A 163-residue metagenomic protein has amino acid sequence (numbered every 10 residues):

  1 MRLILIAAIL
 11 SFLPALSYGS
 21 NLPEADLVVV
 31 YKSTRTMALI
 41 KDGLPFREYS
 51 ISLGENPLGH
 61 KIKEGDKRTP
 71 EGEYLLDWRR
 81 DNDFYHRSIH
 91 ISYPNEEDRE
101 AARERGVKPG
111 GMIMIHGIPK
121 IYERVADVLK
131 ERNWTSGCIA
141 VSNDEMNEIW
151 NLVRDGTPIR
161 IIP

Functional and structural regions predicted by a protein language model:
L3-L13: Sec-dependent N-terminal signal peptides
A15-G19: Sec/Tat signal peptide C-region and signal peptidase I cleavage site
S20-L27, S33, L53-W78, E97-A101 (+1 more regions): N-terminal post-signal-peptidase region of extra-cytosolic proteins
P23, W78-P163: Exported/periplasmic cell-wall-interacting domains
L27, E48-S50, E73, M112 (+1 more regions): Well-ordered beta-strand positions in beta-sheet-rich domains
L44-N56: Short Gly/aromatic-enriched secondary-structure transition segments
